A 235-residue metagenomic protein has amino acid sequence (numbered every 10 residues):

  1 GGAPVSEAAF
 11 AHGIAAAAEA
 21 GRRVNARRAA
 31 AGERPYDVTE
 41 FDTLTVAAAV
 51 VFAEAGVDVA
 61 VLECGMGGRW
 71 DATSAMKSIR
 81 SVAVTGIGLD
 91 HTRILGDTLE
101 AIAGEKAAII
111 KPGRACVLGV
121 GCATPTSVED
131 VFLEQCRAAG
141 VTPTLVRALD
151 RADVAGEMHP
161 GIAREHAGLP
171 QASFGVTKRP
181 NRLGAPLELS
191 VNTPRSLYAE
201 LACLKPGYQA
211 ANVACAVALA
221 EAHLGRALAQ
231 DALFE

Functional and structural regions predicted by a protein language model:
G1-K77, L89, R93-A101, A123-S127: ATP-dependent carboxylate-amine ligase catalytic core
H12, A16, A47, V51 (+3 more regions): Alpha-helical scaffold segments in soluble metabolic enzymes
A47-I94, E129-A199: Extended acidic/charged loop-beta regions that coordinate divalent cations and stabilize anionic phosphate/carboxylate
T98, L201-G207: A short glycine-threonine-serine/GTX helix/turn-capping micro-motif
A103-K111: Membrane-proximal helix-turn-helix segments that form the acceptor-binding/catalytic region of lipid-linked
I110-G121: Short loop-to-beta-strand entry elements in the cores of soluble alpha/beta enzymes
N181-R182, R195, K205-G207, C215-E235: Gly/charged, well-structured mid-domain segments that form the phosphate/adenylate-handling core of ATP-dependent
N212: Short, conserved phosphate/pyrophosphate- and ester-handling motifs at nucleotide-, phospho-/glycolipid
